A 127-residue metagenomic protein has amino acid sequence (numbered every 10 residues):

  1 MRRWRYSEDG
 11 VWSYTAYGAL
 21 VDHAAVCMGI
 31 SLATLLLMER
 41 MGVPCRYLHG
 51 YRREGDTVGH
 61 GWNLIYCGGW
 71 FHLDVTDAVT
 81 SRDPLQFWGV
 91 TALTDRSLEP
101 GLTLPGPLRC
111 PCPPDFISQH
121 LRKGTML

Functional and structural regions predicted by a protein language model:
M1-A19: Secondary-structure boundary elements
S13-A16, I65, Q86, D115: Intrinsically disordered, low-complexity N-terminal regions enriched in serine/proline/glycine with scattered basic
T15-A16, A25-V26, V58: Alpha-helix initiation/capping motif
A16, L48-H49, I117, K123: Terminal low-complexity, poorly structured segments
V21-G29: Soluble non-cytosolic domains of exported or imported proteins
M28-R96: Hydrophobic/aromatic-rich core segments of domains that either
R82-L127: Low-complexity, Gly/Ser/Thr/Pro-rich intrinsically disordered linker/tail segments
